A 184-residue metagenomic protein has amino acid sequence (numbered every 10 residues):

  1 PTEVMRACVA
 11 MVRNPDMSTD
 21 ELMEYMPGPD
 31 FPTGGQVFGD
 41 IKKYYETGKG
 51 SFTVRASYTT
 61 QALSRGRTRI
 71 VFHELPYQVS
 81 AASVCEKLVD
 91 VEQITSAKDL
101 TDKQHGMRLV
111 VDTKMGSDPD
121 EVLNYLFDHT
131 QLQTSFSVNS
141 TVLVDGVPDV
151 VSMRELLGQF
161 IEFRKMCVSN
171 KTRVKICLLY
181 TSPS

Functional and structural regions predicted by a protein language model:
P1-F52: Conserved glycine-bearing catalytic or ligand-binding loops at nucleotide- and phosphate-handling centers of large
E46, G50-V174: Gly/Lys-enriched N-terminal cap/neck module of very large, oligomeric protein machines
Y180-S184: Conserved small/polar residues in nucleotide/adenosyl-binding loops
